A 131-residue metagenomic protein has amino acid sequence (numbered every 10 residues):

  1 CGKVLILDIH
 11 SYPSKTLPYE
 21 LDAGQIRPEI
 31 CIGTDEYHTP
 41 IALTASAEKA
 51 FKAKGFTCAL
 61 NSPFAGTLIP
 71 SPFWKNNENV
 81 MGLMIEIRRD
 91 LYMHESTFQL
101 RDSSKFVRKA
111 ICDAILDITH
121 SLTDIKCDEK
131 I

Functional and structural regions predicted by a protein language model:
G2-M93: Catalytic cores of processing enzymes, dominated by hydrolases/peptidases, characterized by acidic/His-rich
E95-I131: His/Asp/Glu-rich mid-to-C-terminal helical/loop segments that flank catalytic regions of hydrolases
